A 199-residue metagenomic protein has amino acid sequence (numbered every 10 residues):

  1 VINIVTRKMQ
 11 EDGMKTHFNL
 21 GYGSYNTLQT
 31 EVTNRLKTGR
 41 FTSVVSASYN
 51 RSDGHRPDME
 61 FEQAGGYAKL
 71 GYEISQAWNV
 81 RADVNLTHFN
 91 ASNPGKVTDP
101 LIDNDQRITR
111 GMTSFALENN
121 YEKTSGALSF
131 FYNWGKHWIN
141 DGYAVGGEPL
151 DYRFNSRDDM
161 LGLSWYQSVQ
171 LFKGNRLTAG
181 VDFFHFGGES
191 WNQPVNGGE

Functional and structural regions predicted by a protein language model:
V1-N19, T30-N34: N-terminal periplasmic accessory domains that precede and gate Gram-negative outer-membrane beta-barrel machines
E11, T38-F41, S75-A77, T87 (+2 more regions): Outer-membrane beta-barrel channels and translocator barrels
T16-F18, S43-V45, N93, G126 (+1 more regions): One face of beta-strands
F18-Y22, V45-Y49, A82-H88, L128-W134 (+1 more regions): Transmembrane beta-barrel strands of outer-membrane/channel proteins
L20-T30, H55-F61: Solvent-exposed loop/turn segments connecting transmembrane beta-strands in outer-membrane beta-barrel proteins
V32-L36, A68-Y72, F115-N119, L163-V169: Residues on the lipid-exposed face of transmembrane beta-strands in outer-membrane beta-barrel proteins
S52-M59, Q63, A77-M160, G198: Flexible loop and strand-edge segments within Gram-negative outer membrane beta-barrel domains
D141, V145-E199: Outer-membrane beta-barrel transmembrane domain signature of Gram-negative proteins, especially the mid-to-C-terminal
